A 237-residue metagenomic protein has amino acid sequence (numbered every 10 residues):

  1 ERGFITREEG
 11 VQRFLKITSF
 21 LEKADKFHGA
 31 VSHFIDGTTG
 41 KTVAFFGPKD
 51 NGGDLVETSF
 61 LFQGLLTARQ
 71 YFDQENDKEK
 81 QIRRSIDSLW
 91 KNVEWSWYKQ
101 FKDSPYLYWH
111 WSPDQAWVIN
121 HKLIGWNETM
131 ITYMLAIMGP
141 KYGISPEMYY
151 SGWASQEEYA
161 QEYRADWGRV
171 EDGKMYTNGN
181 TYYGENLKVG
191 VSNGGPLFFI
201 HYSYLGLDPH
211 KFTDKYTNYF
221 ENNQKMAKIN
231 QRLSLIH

Functional and structural regions predicted by a protein language model:
E1-I236: Ser/Thr/Asn(+Pro)-rich, low-complexity disordered segments
